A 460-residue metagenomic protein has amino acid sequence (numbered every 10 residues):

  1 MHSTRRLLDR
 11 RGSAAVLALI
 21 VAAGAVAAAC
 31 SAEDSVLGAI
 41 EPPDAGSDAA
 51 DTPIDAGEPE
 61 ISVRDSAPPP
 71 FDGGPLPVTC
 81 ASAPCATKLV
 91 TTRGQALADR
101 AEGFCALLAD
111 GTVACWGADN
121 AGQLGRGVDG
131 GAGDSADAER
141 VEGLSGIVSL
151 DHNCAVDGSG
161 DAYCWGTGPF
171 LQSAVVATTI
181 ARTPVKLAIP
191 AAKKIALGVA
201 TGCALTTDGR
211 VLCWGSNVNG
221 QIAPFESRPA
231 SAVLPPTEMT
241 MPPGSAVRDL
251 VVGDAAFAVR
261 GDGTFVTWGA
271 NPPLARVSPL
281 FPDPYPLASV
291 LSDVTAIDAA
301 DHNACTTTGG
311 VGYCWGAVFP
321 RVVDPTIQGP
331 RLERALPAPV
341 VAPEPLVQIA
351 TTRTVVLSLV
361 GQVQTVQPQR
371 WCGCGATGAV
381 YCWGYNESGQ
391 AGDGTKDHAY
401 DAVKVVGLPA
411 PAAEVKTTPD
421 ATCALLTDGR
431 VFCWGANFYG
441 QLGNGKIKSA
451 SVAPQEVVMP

Functional and structural regions predicted by a protein language model:
M1-A28: Sec-dependent bacterial lipoprotein signal peptides
A27-G94, R126-D129, P224: Ser/Thr-rich, Pro/Gly/Ala-heavy low-complexity intrinsically disordered linkers and tails of secreted extracellular
G74-P77, G117-D137, Y163-V185, L212-T237 (+4 more regions): Short glycine/serine- and acidic-residue-enriched loop/turn motifs that recur at repeat junctions
P84, L89-A98, T352-T365: Structural signature of eukaryotic scaffold interfaces centered on beta-propeller domains
L89, A96-L97, C105, L150 (+11 more regions): Hydrophobic core register within WD40 beta-propeller blades
G103-A106, C115, H152-A155, C164 (+11 more regions): Conserved core positions of repeat-based scaffolds
A109, A118-N120, G158, T167-P169 (+14 more regions): Short loop/turn segments immediately following the C-termini of beta-strands
V141-G143, K186-I189, T240-P242, L287-L291 (+2 more regions): Surface loop/turn motifs at the tips and blade-to-blade linkers of beta-strand repeat domains
